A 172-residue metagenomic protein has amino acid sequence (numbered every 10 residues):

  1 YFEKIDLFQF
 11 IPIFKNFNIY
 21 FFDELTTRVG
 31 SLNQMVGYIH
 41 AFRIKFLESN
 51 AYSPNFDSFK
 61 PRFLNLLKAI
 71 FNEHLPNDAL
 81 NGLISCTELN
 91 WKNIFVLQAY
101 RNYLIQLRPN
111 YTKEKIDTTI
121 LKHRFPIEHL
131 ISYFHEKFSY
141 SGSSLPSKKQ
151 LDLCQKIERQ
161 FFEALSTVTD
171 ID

Functional and structural regions predicted by a protein language model:
Y1-I19, D23-D172: Non-catalytic interaction/regulatory segments
